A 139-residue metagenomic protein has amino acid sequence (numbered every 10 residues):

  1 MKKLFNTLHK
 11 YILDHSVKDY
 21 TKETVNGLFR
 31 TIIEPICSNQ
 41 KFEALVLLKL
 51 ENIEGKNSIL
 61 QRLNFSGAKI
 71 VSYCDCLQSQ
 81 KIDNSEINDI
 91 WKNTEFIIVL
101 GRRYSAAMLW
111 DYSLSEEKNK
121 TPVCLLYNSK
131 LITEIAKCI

Functional and structural regions predicted by a protein language model:
M1-I139: PLD/PLD-like phosphodiesterase catalytic module centered on the HKD motif
